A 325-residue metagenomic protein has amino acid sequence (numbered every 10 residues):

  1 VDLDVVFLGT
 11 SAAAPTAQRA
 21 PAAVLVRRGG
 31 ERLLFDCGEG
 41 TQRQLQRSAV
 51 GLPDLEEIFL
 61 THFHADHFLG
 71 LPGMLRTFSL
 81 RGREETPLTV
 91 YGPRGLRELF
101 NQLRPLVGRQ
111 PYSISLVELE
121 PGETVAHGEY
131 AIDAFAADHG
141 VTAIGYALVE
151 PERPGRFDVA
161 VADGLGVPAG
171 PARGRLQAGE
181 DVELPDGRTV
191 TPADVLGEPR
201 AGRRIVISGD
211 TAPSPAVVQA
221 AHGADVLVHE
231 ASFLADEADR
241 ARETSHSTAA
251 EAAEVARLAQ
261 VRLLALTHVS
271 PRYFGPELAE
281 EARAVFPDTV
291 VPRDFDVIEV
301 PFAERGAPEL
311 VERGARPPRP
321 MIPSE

Functional and structural regions predicted by a protein language model:
V1-V50, P87, Y146-L148, G155 (+2 more regions): Conserved beta-strand hairpin/beta-sheet module of binuclear metal-dependent hydrolase folds, prominently
V6, Y91, S115-E120, D133-F135 (+1 more regions): General small-molecule cofactor/ligand-binding pocket signal
T16-A17, Y130-Q219, V226-V228: Active-site-proximal loop/helix segment associated with metal-binding centers of metalloenzymes
F35-G38, L55-F63, P93, V206-T211 (+3 more regions): Active-site neighborhood of phospho(di)ester-bond hydrolases with catalytic His/Asp-centered motifs
E39-T89, L116-E118: Active-site metal-binding motif and surrounding structural segment of the metallo-beta-lactamase
G70-F78, L103, F274-R283: Metal-dependent catalytic neighborhoods of phosphoester/phosphodiester hydrolases
R83-E120: Active-site neighborhood of divalent metal-dependent phosphoester bond hydrolases
P121-G122, S214-E325: Binuclear metal-ion centers of metallo-dependent hydrolases, dominated by the metallo-beta-lactamase
